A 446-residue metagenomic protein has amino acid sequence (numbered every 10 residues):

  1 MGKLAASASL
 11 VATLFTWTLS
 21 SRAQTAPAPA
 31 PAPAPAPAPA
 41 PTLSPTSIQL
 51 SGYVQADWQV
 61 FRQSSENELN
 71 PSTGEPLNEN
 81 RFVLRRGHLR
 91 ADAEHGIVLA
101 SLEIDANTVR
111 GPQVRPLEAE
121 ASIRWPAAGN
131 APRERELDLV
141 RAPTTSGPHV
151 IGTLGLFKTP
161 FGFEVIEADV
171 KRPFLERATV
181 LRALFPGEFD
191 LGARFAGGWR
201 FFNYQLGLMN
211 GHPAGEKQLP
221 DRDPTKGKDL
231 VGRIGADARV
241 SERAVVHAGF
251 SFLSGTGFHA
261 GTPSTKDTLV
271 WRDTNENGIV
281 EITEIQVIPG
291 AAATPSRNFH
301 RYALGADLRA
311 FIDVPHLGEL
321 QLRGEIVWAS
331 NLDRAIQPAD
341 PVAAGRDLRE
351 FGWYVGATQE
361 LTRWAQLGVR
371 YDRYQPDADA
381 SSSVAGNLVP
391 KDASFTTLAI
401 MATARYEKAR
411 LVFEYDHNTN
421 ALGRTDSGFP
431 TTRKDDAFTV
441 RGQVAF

Functional and structural regions predicted by a protein language model:
M1-A38, N277-V280: Cleavable N-terminal export/targeting peptides
A23-T25, A142, I234, L411 (+1 more regions): Positively charged, low-complexity intrinsically disordered regions
P29-P35, E75-P76, A119-I123, V165 (+2 more regions): Outer-membrane beta-barrel pore domains
P39-Q63, P76-A214, Q218-R243, H247-S254 (+5 more regions): Outer membrane beta-barrel
S65-S72: Short Gly/aromatic-enriched secondary-structure transition segments
